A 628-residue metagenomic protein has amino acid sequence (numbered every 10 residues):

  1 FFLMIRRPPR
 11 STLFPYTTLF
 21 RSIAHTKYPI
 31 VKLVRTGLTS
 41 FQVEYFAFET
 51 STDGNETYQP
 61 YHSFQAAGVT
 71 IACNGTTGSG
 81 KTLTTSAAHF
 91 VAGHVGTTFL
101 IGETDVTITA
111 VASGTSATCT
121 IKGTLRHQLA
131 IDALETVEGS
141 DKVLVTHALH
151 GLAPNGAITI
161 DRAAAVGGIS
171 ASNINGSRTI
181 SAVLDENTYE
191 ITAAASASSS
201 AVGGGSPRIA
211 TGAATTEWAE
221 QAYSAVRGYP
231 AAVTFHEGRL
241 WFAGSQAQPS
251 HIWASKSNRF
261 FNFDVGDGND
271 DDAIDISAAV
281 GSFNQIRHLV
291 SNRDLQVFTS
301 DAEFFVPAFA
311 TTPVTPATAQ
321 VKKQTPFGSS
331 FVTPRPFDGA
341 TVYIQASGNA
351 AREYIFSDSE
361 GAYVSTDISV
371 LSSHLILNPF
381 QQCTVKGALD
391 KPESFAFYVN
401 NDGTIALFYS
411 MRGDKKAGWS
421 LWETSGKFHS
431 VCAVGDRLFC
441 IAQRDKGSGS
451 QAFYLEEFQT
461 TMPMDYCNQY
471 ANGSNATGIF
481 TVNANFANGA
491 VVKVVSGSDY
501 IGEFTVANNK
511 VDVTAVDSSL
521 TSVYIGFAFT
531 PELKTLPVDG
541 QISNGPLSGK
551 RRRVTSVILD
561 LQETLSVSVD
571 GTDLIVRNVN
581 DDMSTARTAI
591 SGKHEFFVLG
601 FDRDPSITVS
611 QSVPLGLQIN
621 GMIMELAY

Functional and structural regions predicted by a protein language model:
M4-P8, T12-L19: Short, small-residue-biased leader/transition segments that mark boundaries at the very start of proteins
L13, A24, T77, G93 (+21 more regions): Residue-level signal for WD-repeat beta-propeller blades
P15, F20-Y61: Hydrophobic or amphipathic alpha-helical targeting/insertion segments
H25-Y45, T107, T115-C119, N187-A194 (+3 more regions): Short, surface-exposed terminal/edge motifs of secreted or surface/virion proteins that either
P29, L33-S40, F309-S329, F529-P546: A short, polar beta-strand/turn micro-motif
F48-G78, A87-R227, V516-S522, G526-F529: Small/polar beta-strand repeat architecture
A214-K391, F408-H429: Beta-propeller and closely related beta-pinwheel folds
N284, S347-Y628: Beta-sheet repeat architectures centered on beta-propellers
